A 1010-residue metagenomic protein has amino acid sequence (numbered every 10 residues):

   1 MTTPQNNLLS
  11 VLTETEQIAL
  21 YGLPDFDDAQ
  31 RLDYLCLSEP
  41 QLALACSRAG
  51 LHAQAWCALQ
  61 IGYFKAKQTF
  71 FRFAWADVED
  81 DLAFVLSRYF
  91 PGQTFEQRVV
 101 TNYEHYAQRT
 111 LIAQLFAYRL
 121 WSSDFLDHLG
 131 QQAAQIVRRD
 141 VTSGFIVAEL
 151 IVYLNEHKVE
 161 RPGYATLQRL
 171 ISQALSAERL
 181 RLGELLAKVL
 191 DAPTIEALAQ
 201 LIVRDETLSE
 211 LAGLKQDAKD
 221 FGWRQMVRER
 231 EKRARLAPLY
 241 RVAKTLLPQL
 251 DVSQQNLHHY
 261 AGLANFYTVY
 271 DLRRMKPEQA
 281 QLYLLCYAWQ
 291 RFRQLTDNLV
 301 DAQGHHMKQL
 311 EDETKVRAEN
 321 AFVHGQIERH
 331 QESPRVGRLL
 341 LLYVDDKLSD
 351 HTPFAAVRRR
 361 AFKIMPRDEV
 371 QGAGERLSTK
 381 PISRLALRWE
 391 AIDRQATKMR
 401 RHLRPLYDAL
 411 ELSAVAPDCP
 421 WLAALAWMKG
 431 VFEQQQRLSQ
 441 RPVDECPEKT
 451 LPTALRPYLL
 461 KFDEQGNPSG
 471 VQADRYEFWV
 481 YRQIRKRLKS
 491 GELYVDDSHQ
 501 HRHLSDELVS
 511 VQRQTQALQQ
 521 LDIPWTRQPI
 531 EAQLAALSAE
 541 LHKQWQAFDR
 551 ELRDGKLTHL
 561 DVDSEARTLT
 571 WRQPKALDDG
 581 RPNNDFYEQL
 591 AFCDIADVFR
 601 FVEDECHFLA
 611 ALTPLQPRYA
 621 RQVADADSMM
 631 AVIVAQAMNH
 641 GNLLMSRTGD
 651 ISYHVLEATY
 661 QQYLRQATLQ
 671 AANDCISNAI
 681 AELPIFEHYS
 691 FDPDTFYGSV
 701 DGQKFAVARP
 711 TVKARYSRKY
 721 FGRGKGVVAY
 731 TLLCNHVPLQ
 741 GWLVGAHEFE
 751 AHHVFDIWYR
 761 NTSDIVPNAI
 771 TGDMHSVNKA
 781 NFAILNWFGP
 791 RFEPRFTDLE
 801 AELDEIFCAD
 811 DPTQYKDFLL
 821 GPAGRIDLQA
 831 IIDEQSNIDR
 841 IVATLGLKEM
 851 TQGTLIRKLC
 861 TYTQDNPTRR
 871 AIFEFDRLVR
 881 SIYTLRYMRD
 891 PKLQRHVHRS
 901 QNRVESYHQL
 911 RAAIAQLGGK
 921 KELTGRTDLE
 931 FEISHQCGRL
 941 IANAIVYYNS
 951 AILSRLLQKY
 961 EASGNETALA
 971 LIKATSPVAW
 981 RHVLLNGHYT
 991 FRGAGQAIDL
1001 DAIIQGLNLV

Functional and structural regions predicted by a protein language model:
T2-A535: Long amphipathic alpha-helical coiled-coil/heptad-repeat bundle
Q68, M645, G698-K704, I770-H775: Short, conserved catalytic/metal-binding motifs centered on acidic residues
A539-T648: Structured, charged N-terminal subsegments at the starts of enzyme catalytic cores and at intra-chain domain/subunit
A620-R621, M638-D694: Electropositive nucleic-acid engagement tracts
L683-E750, V754: Active-site cores of enzymes that catalyze phosphoryl transfer or operate on phosphate-rich substrates
F749-A769: Short, basic/hydrophobic alpha-helical segments
I770-A780, T797-L803: Acidic, metal-coordinating catalytic cores used for nucleic-acid/nucleotide bond scission and strand-transfer chemistry
L819-V1010: Long, compositionally biased intrinsically disordered regions
